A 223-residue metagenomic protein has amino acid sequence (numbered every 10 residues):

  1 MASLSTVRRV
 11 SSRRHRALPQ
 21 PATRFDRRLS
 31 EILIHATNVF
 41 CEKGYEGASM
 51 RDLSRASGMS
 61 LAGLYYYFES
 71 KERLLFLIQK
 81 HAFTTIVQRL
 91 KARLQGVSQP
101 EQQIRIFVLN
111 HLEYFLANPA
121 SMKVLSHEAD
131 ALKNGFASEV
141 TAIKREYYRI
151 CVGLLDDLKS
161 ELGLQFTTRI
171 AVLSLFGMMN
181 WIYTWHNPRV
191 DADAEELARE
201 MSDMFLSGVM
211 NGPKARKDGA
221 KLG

Functional and structural regions predicted by a protein language model:
M1-R27, N38, P213-G223: N-terminal intrinsically disordered/low-complexity leader segments
E31, H35, V39-R73, L77: Helix-turn-helix
Y65-F68, H127-L132, I182: Short helix-capping/turn signature of helix-turn-helix
H81-V87, K91-A92, G135-S160, R169-L173 (+1 more regions): Amphipathic alpha-helical packing segments from all-alpha helical-bundle domains
A92-A120: Hydrophobic alpha-helical connector segments
R105, L109, T168-F176, E195: Short, well-structured alpha-helical segments
L112-V152, G163: Short secondary-structure transition hinges
E113-A117, S121, G153, V172-A192 (+1 more regions): Amphipathic C-terminal alpha-helical segment
